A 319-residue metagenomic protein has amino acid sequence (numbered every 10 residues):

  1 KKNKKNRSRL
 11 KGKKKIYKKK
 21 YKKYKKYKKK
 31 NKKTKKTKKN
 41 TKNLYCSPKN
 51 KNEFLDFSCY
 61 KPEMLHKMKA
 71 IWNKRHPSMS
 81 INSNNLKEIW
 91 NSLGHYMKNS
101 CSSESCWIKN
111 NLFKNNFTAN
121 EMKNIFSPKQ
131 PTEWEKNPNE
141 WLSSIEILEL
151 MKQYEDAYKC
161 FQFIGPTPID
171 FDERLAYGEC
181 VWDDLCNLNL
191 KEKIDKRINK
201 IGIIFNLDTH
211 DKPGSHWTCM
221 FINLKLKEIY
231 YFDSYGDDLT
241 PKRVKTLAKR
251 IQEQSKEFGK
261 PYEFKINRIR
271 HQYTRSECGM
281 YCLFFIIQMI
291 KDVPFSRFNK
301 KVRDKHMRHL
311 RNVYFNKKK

Functional and structural regions predicted by a protein language model:
K1-T41: Arg/Lys-rich, intrinsically disordered low-complexity tails that mediate electrostatic binding and condensation
I16, K20-K26, K30, L44 (+5 more regions): Intrinsically disordered, low-complexity N-terminal regions enriched in serine/proline/glycine with scattered basic
K38-T218, L224-I229: Cysteine protease catalytic domains with a Cys-His-Asp triad
L150-Y154, L247-R250, Q254, V313: Residues that form generic nucleotide/phosphate-binding pockets
I194-R297, D304: Cysteine protease-like catalytic core of ubiquitin/ubiquitin-like
D304-K319: C-terminal helix/juxtamembrane-tail motif
